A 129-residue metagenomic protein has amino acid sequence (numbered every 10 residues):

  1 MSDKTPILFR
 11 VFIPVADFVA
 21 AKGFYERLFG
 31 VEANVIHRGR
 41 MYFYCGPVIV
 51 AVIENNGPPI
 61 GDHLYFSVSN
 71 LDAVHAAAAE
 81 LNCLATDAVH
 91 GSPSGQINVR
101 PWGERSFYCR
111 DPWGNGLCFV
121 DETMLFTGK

Functional and structural regions predicted by a protein language model:
M1-K22, D62-L64, D121-K129: N-terminal beta-strand motif that seeds the catalytic metal site of vicinal oxygen chelate
P6, P59, W102-E104: Loop/turn position at the start of each blade in beta-propeller repeats
V15-D17, P47, V68-N70, D111-W113 (+1 more regions): Non-catalytic surface loops within mature trypsin-like serine protease
V19-A20, P59, D72-A73: Short alpha-helical
V19-L28, F107, G116: Conserved active-site alpha-helix within GNAT-family acetyltransferase domains
R27-N34, N82-A85: Conserved acetyl-CoA-binding loop of GNAT-fold acetyltransferases
V31-Y65, G116-D121: Conserved short beta-strand elements that form part of the metal-binding/catalytic scaffold of enzyme active sites
Y65-G116: Vicinal oxygen chelate
